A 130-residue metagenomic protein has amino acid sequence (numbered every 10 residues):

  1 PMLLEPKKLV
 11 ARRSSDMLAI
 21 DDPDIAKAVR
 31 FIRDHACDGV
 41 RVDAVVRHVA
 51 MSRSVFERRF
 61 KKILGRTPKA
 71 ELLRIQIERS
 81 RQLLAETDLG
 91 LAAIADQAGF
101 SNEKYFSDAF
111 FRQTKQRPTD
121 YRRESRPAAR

Functional and structural regions predicted by a protein language model:
P1-R30, A129-R130: Hinge/cleft segment of the Venus flytrap/periplasmic-binding protein
V10, E78, T119: Nucleotide phosphate-binding site architecture
D16, D43-R74, A95-D120: Basic/polar phosphate-binding segments, predominantly the helix-turn-helix DNA-binding elements of transcriptional
D24, L72-I77: Generic hydrophobic, amphipathic alpha-helix propensity
A28-A44, F60-L64, R81-G90, F110 (+1 more regions): Basic, amphipathic alpha-helical hairpins
R79-A93, Q97, P127-R130: Intrinsically disordered, low-complexity basic tails/linkers immediately adjacent to helix-turn-helix/homeobox/MYB/SANT
